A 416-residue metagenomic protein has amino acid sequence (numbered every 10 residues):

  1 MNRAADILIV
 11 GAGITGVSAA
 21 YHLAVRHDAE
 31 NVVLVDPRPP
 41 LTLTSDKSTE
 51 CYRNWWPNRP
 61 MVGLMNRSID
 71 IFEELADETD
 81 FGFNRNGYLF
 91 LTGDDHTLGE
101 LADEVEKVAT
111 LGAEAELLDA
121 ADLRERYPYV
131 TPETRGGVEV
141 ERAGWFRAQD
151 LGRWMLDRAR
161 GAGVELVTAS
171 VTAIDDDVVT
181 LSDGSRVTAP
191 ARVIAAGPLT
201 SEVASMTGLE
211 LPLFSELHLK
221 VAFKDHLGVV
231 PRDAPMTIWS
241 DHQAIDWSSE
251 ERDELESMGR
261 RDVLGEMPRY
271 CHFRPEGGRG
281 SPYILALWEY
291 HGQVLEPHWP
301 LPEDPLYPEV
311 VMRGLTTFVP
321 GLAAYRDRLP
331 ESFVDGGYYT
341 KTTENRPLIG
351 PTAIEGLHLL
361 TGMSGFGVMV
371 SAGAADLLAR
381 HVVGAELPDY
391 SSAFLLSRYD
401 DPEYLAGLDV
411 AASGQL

Functional and structural regions predicted by a protein language model:
N2-T15, V33: Beta1/beta-strand and adjacent pyrophosphate-binding region of the FAD-binding site in flavoprotein oxidoreductases
R3-A5, P351-L416: C-terminal lid/capping helical subdomain adjacent to the catalytic/cofactor pocket in oxidative enzymes
A24-S45: Glycine-rich FAD pyrophosphate-binding loop
T49-R126, P268-H272: Dinucleotide-binding Rossmann-like beta1-alpha1 core, especially the glycine-rich loop that anchors the ADP
R59, G63-N66, L91-E100, V138-D157 (+2 more regions): Short beta-strand to alpha-helix junction loop
V138-A191: Helical element adjacent to the flavin cofactor pocket in flavoenzyme catalytic cores
I194-L209: Flavin (primarily FAD) binding-site architecture
D225-I354: Active-site lid/adjacent beta-loop-alpha segment flanking the redox-cofactor pocket in flavoenzymes
